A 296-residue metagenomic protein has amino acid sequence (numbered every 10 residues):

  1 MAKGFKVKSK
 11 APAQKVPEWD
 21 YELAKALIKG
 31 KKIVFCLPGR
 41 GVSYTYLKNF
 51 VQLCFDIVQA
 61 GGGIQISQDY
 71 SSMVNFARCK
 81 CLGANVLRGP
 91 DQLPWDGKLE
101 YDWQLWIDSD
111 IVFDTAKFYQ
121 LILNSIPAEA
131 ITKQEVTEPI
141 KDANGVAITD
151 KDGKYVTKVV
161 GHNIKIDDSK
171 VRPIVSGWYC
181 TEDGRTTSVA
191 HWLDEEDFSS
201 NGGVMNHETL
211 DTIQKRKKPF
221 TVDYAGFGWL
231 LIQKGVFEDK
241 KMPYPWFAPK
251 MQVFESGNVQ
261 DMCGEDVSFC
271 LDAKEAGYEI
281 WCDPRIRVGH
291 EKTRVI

Functional and structural regions predicted by a protein language model:
A2-S72: N-proximal low-complexity "stem/linker" segments adjacent to membrane-targeting elements
G39, I57, Q65, L99 (+3 more regions): Cationic, hydrophobic amphipathic alpha-helical membrane-interacting segments
N49-Q52, K80, Q120-L121, S268: Alpha-helical elements of Rossmann-like donor-binding domains used by nucleotide-donor carbohydrate transfer enzymes
V74-G97, Y119, L271: Short, conserved alpha-helix that lines the donor NDP-sugar binding/gating region of sugar-transfer enzymes
Q92-D114: Short beta-strand-to-loop acidic/aromatic patch adjacent to the donor-nucleotide binding site
L99-Y101, K170-R172, Y278: Short, high-confidence coil segments that cap the C-terminus of an alpha-helix and link into the following beta-strand
D114-M251: Conserved catalytic core of nucleotide-sugar-dependent glycosyltransferases
W246, V253-C263, V267-H290, I296: Catalytic donor-sugar/metal-binding loop of nucleotide-sugar-dependent glycosyltransferases
